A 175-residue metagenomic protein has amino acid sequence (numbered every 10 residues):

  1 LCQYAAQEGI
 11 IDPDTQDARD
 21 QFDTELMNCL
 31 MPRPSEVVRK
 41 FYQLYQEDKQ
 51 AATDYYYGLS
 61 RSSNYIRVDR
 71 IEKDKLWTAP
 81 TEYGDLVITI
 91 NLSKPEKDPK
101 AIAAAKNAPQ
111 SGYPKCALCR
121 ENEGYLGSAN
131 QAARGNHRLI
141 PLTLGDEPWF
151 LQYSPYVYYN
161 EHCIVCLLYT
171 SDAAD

Functional and structural regions predicted by a protein language model:
L1-L168: Active-site microenvironments that recognize anionic phosphate/pyrophosphate groups
Y169-A174: Conserved small/polar residues in nucleotide/adenosyl-binding loops
